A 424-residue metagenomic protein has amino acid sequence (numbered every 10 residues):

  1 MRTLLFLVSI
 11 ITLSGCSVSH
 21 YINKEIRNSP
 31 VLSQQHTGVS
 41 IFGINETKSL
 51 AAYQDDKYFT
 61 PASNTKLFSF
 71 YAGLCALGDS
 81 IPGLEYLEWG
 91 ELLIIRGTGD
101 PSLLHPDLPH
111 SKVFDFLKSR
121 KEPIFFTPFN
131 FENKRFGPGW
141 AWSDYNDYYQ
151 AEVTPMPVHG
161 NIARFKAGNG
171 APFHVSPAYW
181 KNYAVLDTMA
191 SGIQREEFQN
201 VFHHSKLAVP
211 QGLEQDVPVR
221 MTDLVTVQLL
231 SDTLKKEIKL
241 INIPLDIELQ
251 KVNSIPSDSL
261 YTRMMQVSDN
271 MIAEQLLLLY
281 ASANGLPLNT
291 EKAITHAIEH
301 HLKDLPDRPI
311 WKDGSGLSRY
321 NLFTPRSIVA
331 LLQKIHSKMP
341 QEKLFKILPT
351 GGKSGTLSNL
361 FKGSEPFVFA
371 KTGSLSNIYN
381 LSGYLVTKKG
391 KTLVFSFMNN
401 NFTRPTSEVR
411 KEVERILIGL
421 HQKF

Functional and structural regions predicted by a protein language model:
M1-E25: Bacterial Sec-dependent N-terminal signal peptides
C16-Y58, L77-S80, F116-E122: Beta-lactamase-like hydrolase cores
Q34-H36, N64-T65, I81, G90 (+8 more regions): Extracytoplasmic
V39-G43, L84-L87, S382: Short beta-strand scaffold segments in enzyme catalytic cores
L50-A52, V267, L277-F424: Small-residue-rich helix-loop
F59-G73: Active/ligand-binding-proximal structured segments within catalytic/core domains that scaffold catalytic residues
C75-D307, Q422-K423: Conserved serine DD-peptidase/penicillin-binding transpeptidase domain and beta-lactam-recognizing active-site
